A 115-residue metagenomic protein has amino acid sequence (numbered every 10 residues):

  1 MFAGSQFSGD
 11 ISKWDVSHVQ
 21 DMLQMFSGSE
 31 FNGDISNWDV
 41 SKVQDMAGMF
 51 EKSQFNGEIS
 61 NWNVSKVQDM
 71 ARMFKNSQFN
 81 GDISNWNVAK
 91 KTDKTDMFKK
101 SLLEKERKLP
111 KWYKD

Functional and structural regions predicted by a protein language model:
M1-D115: Negatively charged
